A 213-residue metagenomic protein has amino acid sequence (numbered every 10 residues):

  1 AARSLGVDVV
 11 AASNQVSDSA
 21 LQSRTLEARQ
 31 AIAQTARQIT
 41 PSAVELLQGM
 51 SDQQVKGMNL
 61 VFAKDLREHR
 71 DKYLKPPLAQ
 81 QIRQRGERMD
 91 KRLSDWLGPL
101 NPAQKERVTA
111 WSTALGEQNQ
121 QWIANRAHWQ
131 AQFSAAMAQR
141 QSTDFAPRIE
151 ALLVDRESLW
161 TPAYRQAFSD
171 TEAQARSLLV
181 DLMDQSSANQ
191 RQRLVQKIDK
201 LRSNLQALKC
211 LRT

Functional and structural regions predicted by a protein language model:
A1-T213: Charge-rich (acidic/polar
